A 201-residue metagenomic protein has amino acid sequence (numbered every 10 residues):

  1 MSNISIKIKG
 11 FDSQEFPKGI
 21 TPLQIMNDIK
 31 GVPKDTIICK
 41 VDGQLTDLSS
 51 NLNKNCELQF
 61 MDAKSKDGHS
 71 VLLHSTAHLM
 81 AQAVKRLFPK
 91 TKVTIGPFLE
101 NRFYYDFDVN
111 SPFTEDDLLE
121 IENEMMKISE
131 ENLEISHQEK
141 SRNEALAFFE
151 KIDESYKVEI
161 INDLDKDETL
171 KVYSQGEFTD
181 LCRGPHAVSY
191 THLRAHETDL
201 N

Functional and structural regions predicted by a protein language model:
M1-F11: Eukaryote-biased recognition of intrinsically disordered, low-complexity regulatory segments
D12-I20: Short, contiguous acidic and Ser/Thr-rich linear segments
I20-K30: Short amphipathic, charge-patterned alpha-helical segments
I37-S49: Short acidic beta-strand-loop surface patches of small beta-rich interaction domains
P97-Y104: Short, conserved phosphate-binding/catalytic loop or strand-edge motifs used in phosphoryl-/nucleotidyl-transfer
S111-R183: Acidic low-complexity segments
T191-T198: Conserved small/polar residues in nucleotide/adenosyl-binding loops
